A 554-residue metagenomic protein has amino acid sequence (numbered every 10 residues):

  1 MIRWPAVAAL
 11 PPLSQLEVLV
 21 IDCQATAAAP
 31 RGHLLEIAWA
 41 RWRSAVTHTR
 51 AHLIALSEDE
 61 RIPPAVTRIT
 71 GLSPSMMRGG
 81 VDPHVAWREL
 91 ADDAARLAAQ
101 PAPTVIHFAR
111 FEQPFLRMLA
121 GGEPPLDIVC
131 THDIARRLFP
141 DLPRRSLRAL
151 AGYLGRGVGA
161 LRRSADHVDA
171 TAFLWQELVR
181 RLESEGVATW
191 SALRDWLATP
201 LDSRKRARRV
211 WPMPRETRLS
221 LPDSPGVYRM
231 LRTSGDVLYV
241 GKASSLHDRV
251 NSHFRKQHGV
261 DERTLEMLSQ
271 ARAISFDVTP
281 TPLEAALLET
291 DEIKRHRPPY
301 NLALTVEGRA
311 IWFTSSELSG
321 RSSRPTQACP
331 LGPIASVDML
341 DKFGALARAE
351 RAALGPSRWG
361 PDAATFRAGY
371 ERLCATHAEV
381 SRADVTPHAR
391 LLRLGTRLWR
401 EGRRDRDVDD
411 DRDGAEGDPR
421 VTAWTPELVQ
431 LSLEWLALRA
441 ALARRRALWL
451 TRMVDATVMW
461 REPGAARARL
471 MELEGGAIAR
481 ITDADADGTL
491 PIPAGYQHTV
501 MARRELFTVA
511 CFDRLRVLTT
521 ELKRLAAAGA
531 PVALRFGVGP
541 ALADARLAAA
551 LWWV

Functional and structural regions predicted by a protein language model:
M1-L10, A172, Q176-V227, L231-S234: Acidic two-metal-ion nuclease catalytic site recognized across multiple nuclease folds, prominently DnaQ/RNase D-T
M1-L126, P140-R162: Conserved non-catalytic scaffold segment of RNase H-like nuclease domains
D22-Q24, E112, C130, H167 (+1 more regions): Acidic active-site catalytic centers that drive phospho-/nucleotidyl reactions and related ester hydrolyses
A65, F115, S146-L150, A170 (+3 more regions): Alpha-helical scaffold elements adjacent to nucleotide-binding pockets in ATP/GTP-utilizing enzyme cores
R88, P140-T199: Extended, hydrophobic interaction surfaces within ordered domains
P125-A135: Short, acidic/small-residue loops that bind anionic groups at enzyme active sites
R208-V554: Conserved catalytic/ligand-binding micro-motifs in nucleotide and anionic cofactor chemistry
